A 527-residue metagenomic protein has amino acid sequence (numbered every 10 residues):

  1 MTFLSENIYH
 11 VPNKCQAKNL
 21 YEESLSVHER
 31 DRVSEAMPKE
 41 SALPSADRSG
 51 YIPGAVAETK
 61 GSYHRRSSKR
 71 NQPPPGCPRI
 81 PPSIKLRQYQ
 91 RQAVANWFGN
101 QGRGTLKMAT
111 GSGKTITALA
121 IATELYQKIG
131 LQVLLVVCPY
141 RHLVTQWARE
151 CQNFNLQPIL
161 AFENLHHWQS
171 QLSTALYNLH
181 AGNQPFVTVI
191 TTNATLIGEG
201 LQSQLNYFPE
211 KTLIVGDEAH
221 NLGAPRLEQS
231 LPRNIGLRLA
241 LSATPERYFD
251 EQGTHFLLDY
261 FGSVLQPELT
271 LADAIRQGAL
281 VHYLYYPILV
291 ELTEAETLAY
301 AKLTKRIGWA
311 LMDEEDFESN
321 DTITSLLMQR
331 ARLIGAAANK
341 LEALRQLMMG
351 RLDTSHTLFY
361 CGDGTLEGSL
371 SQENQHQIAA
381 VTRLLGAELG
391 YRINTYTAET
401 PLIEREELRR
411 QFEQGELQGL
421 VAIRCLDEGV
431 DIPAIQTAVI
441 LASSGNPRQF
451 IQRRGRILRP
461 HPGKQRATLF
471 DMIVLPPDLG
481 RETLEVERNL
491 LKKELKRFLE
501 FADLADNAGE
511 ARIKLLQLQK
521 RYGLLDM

Functional and structural regions predicted by a protein language model:
M1-V27, V33-Y89, L515-Q519, G523: Helicase-associated low-complexity/disordered flanking segments
F3-S5, S26, I52, E58-K60 (+3 more regions): Helicase-associated low-complexity regulatory tails and linkers flanking the ATPase motor
A57-G236, A310-F317, S325-Q329, A336 (+7 more regions): SF2 helicase/translocase NTPase motor core, specifically the RecA-like lobe 1 inter-motif segment between Walker
G216, N221-G223, R247-Y248, G429 (+2 more regions): Catalytic P-loop NTPase motifs of RecA-like helicase/translocase cores
A224-L280: Post-DEXD/H (motif II) to motif III coupling segment of the RecA-like Helicase ATP-binding lobe
F249-H255, T365-H376, D478-L491: Short, flexible/disordered intra-domain loops and linkers
P267-G350: Conserved interdomain linker/interface between the two RecA-like ATPase lobes of SF2 helicase motors
R392, Y396-L504: Conserved RecA-like P-loop NTPase helicase motor core
